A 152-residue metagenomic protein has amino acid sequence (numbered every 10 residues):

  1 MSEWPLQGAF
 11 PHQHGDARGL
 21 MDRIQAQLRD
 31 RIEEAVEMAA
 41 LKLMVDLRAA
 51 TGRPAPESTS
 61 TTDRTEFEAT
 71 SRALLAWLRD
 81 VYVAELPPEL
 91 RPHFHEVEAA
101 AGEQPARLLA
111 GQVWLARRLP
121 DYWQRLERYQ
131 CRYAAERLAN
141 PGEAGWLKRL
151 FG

Functional and structural regions predicted by a protein language model:
S2-E57: Short terminal alpha-helical segments
H12, L20, M38, K42-L43 (+9 more regions): Compositionally biased non-globular segments, especially hydrophobic aliphatic-rich helices of signal peptides
H12, Q27, E33, E89 (+3 more regions): Long, compositionally biased, helix-prone stretches
G19, Q27-E34, P54, D63 (+4 more regions): Exposed, low-complexity/repetitive linear segments and helix-based recognition motifs, biased toward charged/polar
A39, L43, L47, T51 (+6 more regions): Long, hydrophobic, amphipathic alpha-helical segments used as structural scaffolds
G52-A69, L75-V113: Long, low-complexity or tandemly repetitive, helically biased scaffold regions used for multimeric assembly/adhesion
E96-L150: Amphipathic alpha-helical binding modules
